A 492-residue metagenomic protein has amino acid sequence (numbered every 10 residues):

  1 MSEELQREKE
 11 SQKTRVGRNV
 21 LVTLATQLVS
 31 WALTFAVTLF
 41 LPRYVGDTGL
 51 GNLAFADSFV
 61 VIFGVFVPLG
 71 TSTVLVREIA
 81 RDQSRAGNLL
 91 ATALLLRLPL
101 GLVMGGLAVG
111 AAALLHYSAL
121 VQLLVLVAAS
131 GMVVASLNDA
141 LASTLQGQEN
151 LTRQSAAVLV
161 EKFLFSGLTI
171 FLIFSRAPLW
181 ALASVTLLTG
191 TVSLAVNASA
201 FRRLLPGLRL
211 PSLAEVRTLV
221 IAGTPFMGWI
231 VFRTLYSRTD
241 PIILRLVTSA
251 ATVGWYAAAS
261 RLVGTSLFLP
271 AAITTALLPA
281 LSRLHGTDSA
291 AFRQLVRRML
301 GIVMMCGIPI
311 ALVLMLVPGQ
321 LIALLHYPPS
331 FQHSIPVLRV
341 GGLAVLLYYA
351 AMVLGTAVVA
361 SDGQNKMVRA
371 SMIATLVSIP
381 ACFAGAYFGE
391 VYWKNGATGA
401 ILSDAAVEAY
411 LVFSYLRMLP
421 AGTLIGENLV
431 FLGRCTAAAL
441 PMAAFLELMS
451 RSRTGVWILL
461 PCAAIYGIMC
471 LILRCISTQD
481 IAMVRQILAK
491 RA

Functional and structural regions predicted by a protein language model:
M1-Q12, V16, T152, L179-W180 (+6 more regions): Interhelical loop/hinge segments that connect adjacent transmembrane helices in multipass membrane
S2-E10, N428-L429, A443-A492: Membrane-proximal transmembrane or re-entrant/amphipathic helices at the cytosolic face
S2-L5, V60, L96-R238: Hydrophobic transmembrane helix module of multi-pass membrane transport proteins
E3, Q12-S72, G105, V109 (+6 more regions): Signature of the first transmembrane helix
G17-S30, G87, L126, S130 (+8 more regions): Alpha-helical transmembrane segments of multi-pass membrane transporters/permeases
R18-F35, E161, L182-N197, F201 (+7 more regions): Transmembrane helical elements of multi-pass membrane transporters/channels
F40-L50, Q122, Q148-T152, F163-A195 (+5 more regions): Membrane-interface helix-loop junctions in multi-pass transport and translocation proteins
E78-L96, W255-M372: Specific pore-lining/lateral-gate transmembrane helices of multi-pass inner-membrane transport and insertion machines
